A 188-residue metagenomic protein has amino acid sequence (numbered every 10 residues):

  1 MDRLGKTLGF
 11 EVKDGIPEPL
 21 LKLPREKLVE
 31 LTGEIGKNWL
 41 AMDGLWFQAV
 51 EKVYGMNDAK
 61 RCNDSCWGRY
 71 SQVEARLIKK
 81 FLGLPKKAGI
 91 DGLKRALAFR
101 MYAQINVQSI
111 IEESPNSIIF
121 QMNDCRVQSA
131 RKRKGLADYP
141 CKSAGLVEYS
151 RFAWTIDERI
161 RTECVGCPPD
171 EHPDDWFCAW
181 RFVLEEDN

Functional and structural regions predicted by a protein language model:
M1-I119, R126-A144, W154-T155, R159-A179 (+1 more regions): N-terminal accessory segment detector
